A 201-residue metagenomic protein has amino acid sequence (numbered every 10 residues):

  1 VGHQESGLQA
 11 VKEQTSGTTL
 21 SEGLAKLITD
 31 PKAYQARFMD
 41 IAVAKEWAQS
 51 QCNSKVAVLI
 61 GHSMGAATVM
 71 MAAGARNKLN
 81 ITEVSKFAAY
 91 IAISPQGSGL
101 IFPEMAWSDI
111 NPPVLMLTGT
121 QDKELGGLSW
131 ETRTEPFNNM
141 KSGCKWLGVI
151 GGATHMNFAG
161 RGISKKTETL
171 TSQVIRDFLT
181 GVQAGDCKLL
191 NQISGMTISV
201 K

Functional and structural regions predicted by a protein language model:
V1-E22, L147, G151: Active-site machinery of serine-nucleophile hydrolases
G7-K12, M71-A72, I101-E104, G126-S129 (+1 more regions): Short, solvent-exposed loop/turn and secondary-structure capping segments
Q14-C52: Alpha/beta-hydrolase active-site loop
I28-K32, I101-P103, N157-E168: Active-site rim elements
A36-V43, T68, E135, L170 (+1 more regions): Extracytoplasmic/secreted proteins, especially bacterial periplasmic and envelope-associated proteins
A42-D109: Primarily recognizes the serine-hydrolase "nucleophile elbow" in alpha/beta-hydrolase and SGNH/GDSL folds
T82-T154: The feature captures the conserved acid-bearing segment of alpha/beta-hydrolase catalytic domains
G152-A153, A159-K201: Alpha/beta-hydrolase-fold serine-hydrolase catalytic core, especially in secreted/extracellular enzymes
